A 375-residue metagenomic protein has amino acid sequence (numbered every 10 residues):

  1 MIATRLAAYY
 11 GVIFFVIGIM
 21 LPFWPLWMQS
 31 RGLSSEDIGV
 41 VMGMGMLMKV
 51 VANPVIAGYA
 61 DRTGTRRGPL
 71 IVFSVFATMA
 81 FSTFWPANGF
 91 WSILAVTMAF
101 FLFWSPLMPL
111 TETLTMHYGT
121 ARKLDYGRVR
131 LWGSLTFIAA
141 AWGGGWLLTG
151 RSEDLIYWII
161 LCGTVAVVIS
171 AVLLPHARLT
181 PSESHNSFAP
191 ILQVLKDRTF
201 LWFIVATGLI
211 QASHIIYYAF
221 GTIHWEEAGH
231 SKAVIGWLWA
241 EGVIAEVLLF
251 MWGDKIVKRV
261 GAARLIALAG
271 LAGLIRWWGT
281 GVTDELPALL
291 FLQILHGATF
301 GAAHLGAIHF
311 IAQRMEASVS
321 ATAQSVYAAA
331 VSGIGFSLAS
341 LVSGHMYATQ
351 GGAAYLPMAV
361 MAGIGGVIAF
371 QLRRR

Functional and structural regions predicted by a protein language model:
M1-M46, F200-L238: Helix-loop boundary and gating motifs at the non-cytosolic
I2-A3, F84-T97, G281-L292: Helix-loop junctions at membrane interfaces in 12-TM secondary transporters
S35-E36, T120-W132, K232-A233, M315-A328: Loop-to-transmembrane helix entry/capping segments in MFS-fold secondary transporters and related SLC/MFSD carriers
V51-T65, L148-T149, L248-G261, Y347: Helix-to-loop junctions at the C-terminal end of transmembrane segments in multipass secondary transporters
G68-S82, L161, R264-G279: Structural signature of the two symmetry-related core transmembrane helices
M98-W132: Cytoplasmic helix-loop-helix junction between adjacent transmembrane helices in 12-TM secondary transporters
A140, L155-L173, A353-Q371: Symmetry-related core transmembrane helices of the 12-TM Major Facilitator Superfamily/SLC fold
L174-T207: Juxtamembrane intracellular "pre-TM" segments in multi-pass secondary transporters
